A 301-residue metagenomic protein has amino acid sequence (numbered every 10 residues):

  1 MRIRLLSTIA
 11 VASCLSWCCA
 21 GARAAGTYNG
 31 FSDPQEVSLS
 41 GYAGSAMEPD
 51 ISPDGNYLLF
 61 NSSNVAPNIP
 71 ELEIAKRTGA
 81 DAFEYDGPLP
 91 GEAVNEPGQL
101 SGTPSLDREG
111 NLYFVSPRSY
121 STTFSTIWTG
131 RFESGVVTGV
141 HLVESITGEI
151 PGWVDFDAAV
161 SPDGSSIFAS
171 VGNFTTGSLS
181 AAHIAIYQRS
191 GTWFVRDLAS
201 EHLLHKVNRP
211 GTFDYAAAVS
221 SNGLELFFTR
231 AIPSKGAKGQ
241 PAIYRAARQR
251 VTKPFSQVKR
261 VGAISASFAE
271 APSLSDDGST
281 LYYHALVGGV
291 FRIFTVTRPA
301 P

Functional and structural regions predicted by a protein language model:
M1-L5: Positively charged n-region of N-terminal signal peptides that target proteins for export
L6-T8, K253: Short amphipathic alpha-helical "recognition" segments used for binding
T8-W17: Bacterial N-terminal signal peptides
R23-P301: Short, conserved micro-motifs composed of acidic
